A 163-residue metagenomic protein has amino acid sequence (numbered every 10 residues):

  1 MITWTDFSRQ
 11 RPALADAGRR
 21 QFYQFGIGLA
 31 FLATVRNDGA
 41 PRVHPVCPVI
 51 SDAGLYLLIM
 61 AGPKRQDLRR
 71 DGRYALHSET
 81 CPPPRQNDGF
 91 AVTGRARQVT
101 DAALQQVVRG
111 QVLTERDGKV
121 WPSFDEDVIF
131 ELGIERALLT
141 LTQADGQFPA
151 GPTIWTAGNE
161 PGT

Functional and structural regions predicted by a protein language model:
M1-A13, R85-T163: Charged, gly/pro-rich active-site loop segments
I2-F31: Short, basic/aromatic recognition patches
F22-Y23, L68, Q111-V112: A generic structural signal for nonpolar/aromatic side chains embedded in well-ordered alpha-helices
I27-D38, V46-I50: Active-site and channel-lining beta-strand-loop segments that bind or position nucleotide-derived/phosphorylated
F31, G54-Y56, A75, E131 (+1 more regions): General beta-strand recognition
N37-A40, P84-Q86: Short glycine/serine/proline-enriched coil/turn segments at secondary-structure junctions
A40-R42, R95: Residue-level signal for well-ordered, solvent-exposed loop/turn and beta-edge residues enriched in charged/polar side
V49-P84: A short mixed-secondary-structure module that forms the rim of ligand-binding clefts
